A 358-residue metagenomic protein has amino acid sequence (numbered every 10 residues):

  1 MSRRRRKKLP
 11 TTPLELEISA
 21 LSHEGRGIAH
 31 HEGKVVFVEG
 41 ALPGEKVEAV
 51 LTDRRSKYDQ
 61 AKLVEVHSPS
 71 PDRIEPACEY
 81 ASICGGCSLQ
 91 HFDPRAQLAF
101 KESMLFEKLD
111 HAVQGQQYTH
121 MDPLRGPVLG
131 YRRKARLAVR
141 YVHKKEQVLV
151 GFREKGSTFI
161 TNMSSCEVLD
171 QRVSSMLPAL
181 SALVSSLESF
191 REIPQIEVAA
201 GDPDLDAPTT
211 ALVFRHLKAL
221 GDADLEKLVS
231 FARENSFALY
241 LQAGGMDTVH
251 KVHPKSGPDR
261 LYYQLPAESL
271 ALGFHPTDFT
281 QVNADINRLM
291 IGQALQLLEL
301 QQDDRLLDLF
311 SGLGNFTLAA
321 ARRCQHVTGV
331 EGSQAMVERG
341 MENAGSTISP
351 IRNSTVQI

Functional and structural regions predicted by a protein language model:
M1-P76, Y80, K155: Terminal RNA-binding accessory module
S2-E15, H23, L217-I358: Rossmann-like S-adenosyl-L-methionine
G27-E32, L149-E154, V213, G340: Short, acidic/hydrophobic/Gly-rich beta-strand patch recurrent on exposed beta strands that often constitutes part
V64-P76, S82-I193: Extended interfacial segments that mediate partner engagement and assembly in macromolecular machines
M121-V128, Q195-G201, G245-H250: Short, solvent-exposed loop/turn elements at beta->coil junctions and helix N-caps that rim active or binding pockets
F159-P194, A200-D204, K218-A243: Internal alpha/beta scaffold segment
P203-L217, A271-F274: Short, aliphatic-rich beta-strand segments
